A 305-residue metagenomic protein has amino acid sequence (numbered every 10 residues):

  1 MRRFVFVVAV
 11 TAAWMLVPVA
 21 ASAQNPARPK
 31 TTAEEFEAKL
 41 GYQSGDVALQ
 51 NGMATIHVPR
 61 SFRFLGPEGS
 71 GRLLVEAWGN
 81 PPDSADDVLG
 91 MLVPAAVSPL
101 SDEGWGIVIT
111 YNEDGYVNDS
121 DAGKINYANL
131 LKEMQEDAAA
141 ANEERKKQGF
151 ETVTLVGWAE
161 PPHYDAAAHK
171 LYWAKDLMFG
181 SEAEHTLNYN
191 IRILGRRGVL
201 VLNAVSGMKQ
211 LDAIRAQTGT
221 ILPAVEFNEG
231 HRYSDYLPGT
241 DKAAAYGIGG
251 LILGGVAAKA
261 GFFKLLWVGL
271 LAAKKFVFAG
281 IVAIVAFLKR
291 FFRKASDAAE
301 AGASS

Functional and structural regions predicted by a protein language model:
M1-F4: Positively charged n-region of N-terminal signal peptides that target proteins for export
V7-P18: Bacterial N-terminal signal peptides
V19-A23: Sec/Tat signal peptide C-region and signal peptidase I cleavage site
Q24-A54, L65-L187, M208, G230 (+2 more regions): Conserved polar/disulfide-associated segments of primarily extracytoplasmic proteins
P59, L131, Q135, R215-L222: Extracytoplasmic/secreted envelope proteins and their assembly/folding machinery, especially bacterial periplasmic
R60-G66, A224-F227: Short conserved aromatic/hydrophobic patches within beta-strands of well-structured domains
D176-A244: Extracytoplasmic/lumenal ectodomains and periplasmic regions of secretory and membrane proteins
A244-A303: C-terminal single-pass membrane-anchor helix
